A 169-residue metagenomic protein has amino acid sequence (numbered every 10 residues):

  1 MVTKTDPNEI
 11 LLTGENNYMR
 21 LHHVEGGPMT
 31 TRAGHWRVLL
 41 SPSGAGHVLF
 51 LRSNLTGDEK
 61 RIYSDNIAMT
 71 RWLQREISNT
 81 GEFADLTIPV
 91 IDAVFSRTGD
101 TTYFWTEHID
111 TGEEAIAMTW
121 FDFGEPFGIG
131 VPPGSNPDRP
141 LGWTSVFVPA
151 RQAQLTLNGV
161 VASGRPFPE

Functional and structural regions predicted by a protein language model:
M1-E169: Targeting-peptide/extracellular-domain and disordered-appendage signature
